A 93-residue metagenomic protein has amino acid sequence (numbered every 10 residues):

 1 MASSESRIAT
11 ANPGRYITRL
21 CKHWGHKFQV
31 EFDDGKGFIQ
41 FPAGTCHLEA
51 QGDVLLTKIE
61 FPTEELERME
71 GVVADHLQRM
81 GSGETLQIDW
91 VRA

Functional and structural regions predicted by a protein language model:
M1-P13: Terminal, regulation- and interaction-focused segments at domain boundaries
S3, D34-F38, G52-L56: A generic structural signal for beta-strand entry/edge sites
A9-A11, P42, E60-P62: Solvent-exposed residues in well-ordered beta-strands and their adjoining turns, especially edge/terminal strands
H26-C46: Ser/Thr-rich, low-complexity intrinsically disordered terminal regions
E49: Conserved short beta-strand elements that form part of the metal-binding/catalytic scaffold of enzyme active sites
V54-L55, I59-A93: C-terminal structural segments of small proteins and small subunits
